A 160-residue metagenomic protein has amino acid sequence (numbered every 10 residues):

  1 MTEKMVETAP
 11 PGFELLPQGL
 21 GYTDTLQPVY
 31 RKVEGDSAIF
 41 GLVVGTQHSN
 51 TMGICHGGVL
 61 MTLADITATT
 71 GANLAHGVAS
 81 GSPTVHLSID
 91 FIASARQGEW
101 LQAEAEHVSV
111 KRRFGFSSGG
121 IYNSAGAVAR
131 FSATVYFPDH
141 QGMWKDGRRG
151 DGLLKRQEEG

Functional and structural regions predicted by a protein language model:
M1-G160: Terminal targeting signals and extreme-terminal segments of soluble enzymes
